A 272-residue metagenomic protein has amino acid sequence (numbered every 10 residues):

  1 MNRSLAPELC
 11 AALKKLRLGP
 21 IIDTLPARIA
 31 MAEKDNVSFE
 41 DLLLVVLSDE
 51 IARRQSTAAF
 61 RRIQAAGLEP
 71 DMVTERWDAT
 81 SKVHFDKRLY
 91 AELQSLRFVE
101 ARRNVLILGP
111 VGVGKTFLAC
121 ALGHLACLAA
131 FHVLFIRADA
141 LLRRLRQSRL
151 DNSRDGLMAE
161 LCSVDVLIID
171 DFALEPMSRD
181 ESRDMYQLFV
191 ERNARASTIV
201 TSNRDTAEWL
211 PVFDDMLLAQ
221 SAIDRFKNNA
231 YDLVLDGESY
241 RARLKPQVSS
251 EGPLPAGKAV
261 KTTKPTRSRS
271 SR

Functional and structural regions predicted by a protein language model:
M1-I21: Charged, compositionally biased N-terminal leader segments and the immediate start of the first structured element
K14, L18-E69: Interdomain "pre-motor" coupling segment immediately N-terminal to P-loop NTPase/helicase cores
L25, F131-I136, A140-S163, F172-R272: Replace "adjacent to P-loop NTPase cores in ATP/GTP-dependent enzymes" with "adjacent to NTP-binding cores
A65-A79: Conserved adenine-nucleotide phosphate-binding loops and their immediately adjacent elements
F85-S163, L210: Conserved P-loop
V166: Walker B motif beta-strand of ABC-family P-loop ATPases
